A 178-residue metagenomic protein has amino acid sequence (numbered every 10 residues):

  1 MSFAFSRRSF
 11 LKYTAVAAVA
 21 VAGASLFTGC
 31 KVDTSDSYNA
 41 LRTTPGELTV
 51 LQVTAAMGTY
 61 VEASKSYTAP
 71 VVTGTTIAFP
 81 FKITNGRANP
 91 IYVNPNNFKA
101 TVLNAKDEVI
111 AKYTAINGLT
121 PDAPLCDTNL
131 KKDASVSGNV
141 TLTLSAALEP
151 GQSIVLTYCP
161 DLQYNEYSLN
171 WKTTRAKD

Functional and structural regions predicted by a protein language model:
M1-V21, S25-T28: N-terminal secretory signal peptides and thylakoid transit peptides that target proteins across membranes
C30-D178: Conserved functional micro-motifs across diverse proteins
